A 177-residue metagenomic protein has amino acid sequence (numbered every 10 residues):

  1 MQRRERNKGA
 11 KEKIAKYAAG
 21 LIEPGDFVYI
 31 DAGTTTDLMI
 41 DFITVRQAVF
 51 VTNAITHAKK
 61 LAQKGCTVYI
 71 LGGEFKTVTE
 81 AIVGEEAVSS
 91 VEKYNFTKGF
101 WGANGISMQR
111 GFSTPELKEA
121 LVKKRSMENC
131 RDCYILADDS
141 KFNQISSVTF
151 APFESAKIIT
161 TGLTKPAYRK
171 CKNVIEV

Functional and structural regions predicted by a protein language model:
M1-A32, I40, T44-V49, A62-C66: HTH-adjacent hinge/linker in prokaryotic transcriptional regulators
K8-A10, V51-T52, S147-F150: An N-terminal domain-start capping segment
T56-V177: Conserved phosphate- and dinucleotide-binding cores of soluble alpha/beta proteins, encompassing both enzyme active
